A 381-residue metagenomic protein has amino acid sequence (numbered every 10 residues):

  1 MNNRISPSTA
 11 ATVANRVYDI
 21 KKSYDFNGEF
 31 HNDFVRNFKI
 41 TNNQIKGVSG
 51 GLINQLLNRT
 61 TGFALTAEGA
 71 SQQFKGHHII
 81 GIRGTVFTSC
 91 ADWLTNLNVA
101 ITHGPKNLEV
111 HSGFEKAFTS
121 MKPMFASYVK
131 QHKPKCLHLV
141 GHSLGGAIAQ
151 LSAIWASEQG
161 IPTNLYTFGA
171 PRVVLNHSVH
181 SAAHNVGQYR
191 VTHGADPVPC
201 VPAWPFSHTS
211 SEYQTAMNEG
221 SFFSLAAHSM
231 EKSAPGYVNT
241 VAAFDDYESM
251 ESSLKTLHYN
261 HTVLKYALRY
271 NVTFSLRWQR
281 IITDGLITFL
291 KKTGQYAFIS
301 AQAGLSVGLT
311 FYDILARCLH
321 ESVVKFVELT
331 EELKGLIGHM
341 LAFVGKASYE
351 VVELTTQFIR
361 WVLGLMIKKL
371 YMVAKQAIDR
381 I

Functional and structural regions predicted by a protein language model:
M1-V140, L144-I381: Non-catalytic, mobile gating and regulatory segments of ester bond hydrolases
